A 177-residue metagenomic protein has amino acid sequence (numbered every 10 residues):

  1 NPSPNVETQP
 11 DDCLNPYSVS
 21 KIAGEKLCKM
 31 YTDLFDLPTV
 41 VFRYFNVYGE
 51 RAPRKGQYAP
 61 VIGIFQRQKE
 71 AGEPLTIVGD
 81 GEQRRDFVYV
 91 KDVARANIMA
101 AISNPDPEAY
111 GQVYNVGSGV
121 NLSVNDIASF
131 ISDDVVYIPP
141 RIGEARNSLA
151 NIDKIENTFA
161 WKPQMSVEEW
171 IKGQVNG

Functional and structural regions predicted by a protein language model:
N1-V41, P53-Y58: Catalytic helix-loop patch of NAD(P)-dependent Rossmann-fold dehydrogenases
P2, T8, Q66-R67, P105-D106: Short secondary-structure boundary/capping segments
P4, Q9, N46, T76-I77 (+1 more regions): Conserved beta-strand positions that form and line the central face of beta-propeller blades
L14-Y17, F45-Y58, G79-K91, R146: Glycine-rich "substrate-gating" loop/helix at the edge of Rossmann-like oxidoreductase active sites
R43-N46, P139: Residue-level recognition of beta-strand->loop/alpha-helix junctions
K69-G177: C-terminal substrate-binding subdomain of Rossmann-fold SDR/epimerase-dehydratase oxidoreductases
